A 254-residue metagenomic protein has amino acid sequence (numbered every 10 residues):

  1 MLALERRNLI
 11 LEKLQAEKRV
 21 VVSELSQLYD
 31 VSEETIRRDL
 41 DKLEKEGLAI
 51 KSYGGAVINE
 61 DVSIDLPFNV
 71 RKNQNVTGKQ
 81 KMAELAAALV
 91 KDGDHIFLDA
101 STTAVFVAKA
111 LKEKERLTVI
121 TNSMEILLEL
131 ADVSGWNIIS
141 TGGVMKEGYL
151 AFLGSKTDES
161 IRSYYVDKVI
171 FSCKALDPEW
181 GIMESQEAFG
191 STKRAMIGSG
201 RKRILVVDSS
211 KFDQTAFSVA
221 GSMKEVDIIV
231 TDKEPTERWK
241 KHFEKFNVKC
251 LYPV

Functional and structural regions predicted by a protein language model:
L2-E5, E12, R19-L25, D30 (+3 more regions): Conserved phosphate- and dinucleotide-binding cores of soluble alpha/beta proteins, encompassing both enzyme active
L2-E5, L9-E24, L28-Y29, E34-A100 (+4 more regions): HTH-adjacent hinge/linker in prokaryotic transcriptional regulators
T103: Hydrophobic/small residue at the entry helix of a nucleotide-binding pocket
T118-N122, I229-D232: Short, hydrophobic beta-strand segments that form beta-sheet elements in well-ordered domains
